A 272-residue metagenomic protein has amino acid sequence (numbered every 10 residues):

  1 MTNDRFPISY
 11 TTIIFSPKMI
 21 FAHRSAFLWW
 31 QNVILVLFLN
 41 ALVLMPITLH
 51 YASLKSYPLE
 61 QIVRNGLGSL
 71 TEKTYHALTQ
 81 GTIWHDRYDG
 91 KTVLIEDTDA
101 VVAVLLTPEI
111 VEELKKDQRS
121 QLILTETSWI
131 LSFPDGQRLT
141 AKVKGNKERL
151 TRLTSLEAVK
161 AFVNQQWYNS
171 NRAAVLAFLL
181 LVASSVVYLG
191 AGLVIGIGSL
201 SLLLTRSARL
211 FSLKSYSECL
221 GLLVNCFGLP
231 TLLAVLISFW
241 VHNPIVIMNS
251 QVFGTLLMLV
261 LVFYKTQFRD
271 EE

Functional and structural regions predicted by a protein language model:
M1-V63, L236: Internal alpha-helical transmembrane segments
P7, T11, K18, R64 (+4 more regions): Generic detector of well-ordered alpha-helical segments enriched in charged/polar residues, highlighting helical
F27-M45, V111-E112, A173-A191: Hydrophobic alpha-helical transmembrane segments
M45, D89-L106, F239-L259: Alpha-helical membrane-embedding segments and immediately adjacent membrane-interface amphipathic helices
H50-Q61, E126, F133, V241-S250: Functional transmembrane-helix hotspots
Y51-Y57, K265-E272: Juxtamembrane/interface segments at transmembrane-helix termini
Y57-W167: Long, solvent-exposed extracytoplasmic domains/loops
V163-E271: Hydrophobic alpha-helical transmembrane segments and adjacent short intramembrane/lumenal linkers of inner/organellar
